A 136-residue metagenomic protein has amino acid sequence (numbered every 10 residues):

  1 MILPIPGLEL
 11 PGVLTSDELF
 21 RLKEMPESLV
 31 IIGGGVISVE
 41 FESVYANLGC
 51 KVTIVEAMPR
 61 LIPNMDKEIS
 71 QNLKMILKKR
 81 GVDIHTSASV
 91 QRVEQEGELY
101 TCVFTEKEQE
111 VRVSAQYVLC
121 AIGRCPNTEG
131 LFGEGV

Functional and structural regions predicted by a protein language model:
M1-C50, E134-V136: Glycine-rich dinucleotide-binding loop and its adjacent helix/turn
L48-V136: A Rossmann-like FAD-binding core segment of flavoenzymes
